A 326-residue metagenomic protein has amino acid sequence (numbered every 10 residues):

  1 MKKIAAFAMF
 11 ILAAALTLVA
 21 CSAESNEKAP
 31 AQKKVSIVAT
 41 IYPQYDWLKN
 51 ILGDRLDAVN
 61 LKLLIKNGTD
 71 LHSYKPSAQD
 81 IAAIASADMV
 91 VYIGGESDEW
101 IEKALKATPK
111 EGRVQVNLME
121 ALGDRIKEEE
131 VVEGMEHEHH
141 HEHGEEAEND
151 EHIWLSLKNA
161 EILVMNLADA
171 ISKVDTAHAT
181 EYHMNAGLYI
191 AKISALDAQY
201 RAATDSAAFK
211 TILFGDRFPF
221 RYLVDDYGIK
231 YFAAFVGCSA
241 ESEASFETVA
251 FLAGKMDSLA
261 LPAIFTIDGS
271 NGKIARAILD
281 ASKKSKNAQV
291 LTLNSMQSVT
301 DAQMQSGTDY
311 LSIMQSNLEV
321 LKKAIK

Functional and structural regions predicted by a protein language model:
M1-A8: Bacterial N-terminal signal peptides that target proteins for export
C21-K326: Extracytoplasmic metal-acquisition and chelation regions
